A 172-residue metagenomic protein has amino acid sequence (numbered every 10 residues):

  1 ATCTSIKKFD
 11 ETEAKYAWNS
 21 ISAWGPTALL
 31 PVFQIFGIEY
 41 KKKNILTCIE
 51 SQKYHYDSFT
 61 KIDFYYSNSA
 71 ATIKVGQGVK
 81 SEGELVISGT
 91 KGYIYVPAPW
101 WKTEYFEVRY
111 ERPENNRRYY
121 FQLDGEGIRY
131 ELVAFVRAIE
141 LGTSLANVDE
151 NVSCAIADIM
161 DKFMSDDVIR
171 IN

Functional and structural regions predicted by a protein language model:
A1-K41: Predominantly a Rossmann-like dinucleotide-binding segment in NAD(P)-dependent oxidoreductases
A17-S20, Y119-F121, G142-L145: Active-site rim elements
W24, G127, V152: Soluble or luminal CAZymes and related metallo-dependent hydrolases
A28-V32, R129-V133, M160: A general structural signal for well-ordered alpha-helical segments in protein cores
E39-N44, A70-A71: Short, structured loop/turn "capping" segments at alpha-beta junctions
C48-S58, Y66-V133, A146: NAD(P)-dinucleotide binding in Rossmann-like oxidoreductases
A134-N172: C-terminal helix-rich "cap/oligomerization" subdomain common to oxidoreductases
